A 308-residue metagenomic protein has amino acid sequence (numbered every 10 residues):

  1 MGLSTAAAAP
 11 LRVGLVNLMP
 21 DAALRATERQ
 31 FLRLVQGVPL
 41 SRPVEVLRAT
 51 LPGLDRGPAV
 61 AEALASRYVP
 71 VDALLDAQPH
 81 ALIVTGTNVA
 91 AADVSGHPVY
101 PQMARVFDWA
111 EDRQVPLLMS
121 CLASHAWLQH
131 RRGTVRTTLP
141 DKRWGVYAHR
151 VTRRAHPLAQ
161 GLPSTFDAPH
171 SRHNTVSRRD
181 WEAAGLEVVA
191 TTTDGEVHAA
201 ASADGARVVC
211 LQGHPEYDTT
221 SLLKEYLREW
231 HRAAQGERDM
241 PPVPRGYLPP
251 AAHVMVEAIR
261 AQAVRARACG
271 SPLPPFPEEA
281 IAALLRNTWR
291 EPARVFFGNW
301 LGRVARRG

Functional and structural regions predicted by a protein language model:
M1-T50, W144-G308: Amide-donor transfer/coupling interface in amidating biosynthetic enzymes
N17-L18, L51, P79-V89, P215: Short loop/turn segments at strand-loop or loop-helix junctions that form parts of catalytic or ligand-binding pockets
A22-A23, P58, A91-V94: A generic structural signal for short coil/turn motifs at secondary-structure boundaries
V44-L47, L64, I83-G86: Active-site-proximal cofactor/substrate-binding loop regions of enzyme domains
P52-V60, D167: Membrane-interfacial amphipathic helices and adjacent loop/beta segments that form the lipid-substrate binding surface
P58-A61, L222-K224: Short aromatic-enriched loop/helix-cap "lid" or pocket-rim segments at secondary-structure transitions that line
A59-Q78: Glycine-rich, highly charged phosphate/nucleotide-binding loops
P79, V84-R153: Cysteine-nucleophile active-site neighborhood
